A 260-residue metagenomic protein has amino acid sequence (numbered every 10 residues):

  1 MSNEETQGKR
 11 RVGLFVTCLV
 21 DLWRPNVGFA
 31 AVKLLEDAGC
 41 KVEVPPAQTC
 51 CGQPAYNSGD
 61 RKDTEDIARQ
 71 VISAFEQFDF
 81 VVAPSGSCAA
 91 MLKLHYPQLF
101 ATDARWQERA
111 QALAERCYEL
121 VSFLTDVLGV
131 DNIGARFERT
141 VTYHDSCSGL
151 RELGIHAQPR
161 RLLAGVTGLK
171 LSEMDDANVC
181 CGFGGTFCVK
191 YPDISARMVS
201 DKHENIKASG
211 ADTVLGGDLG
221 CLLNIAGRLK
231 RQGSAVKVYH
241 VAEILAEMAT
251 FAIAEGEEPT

Functional and structural regions predicted by a protein language model:
M1-T260: Iron-sulfur cluster-binding electron-transfer modules in prokaryotic oxidoreductases
